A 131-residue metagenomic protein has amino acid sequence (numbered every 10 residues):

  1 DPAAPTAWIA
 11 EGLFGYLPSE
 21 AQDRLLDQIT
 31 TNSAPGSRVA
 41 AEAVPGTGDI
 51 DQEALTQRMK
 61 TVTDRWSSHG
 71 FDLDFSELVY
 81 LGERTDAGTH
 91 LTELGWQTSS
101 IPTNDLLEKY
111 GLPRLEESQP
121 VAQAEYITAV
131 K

Functional and structural regions predicted by a protein language model:
D1-K131: Alpha-helical subdomain
